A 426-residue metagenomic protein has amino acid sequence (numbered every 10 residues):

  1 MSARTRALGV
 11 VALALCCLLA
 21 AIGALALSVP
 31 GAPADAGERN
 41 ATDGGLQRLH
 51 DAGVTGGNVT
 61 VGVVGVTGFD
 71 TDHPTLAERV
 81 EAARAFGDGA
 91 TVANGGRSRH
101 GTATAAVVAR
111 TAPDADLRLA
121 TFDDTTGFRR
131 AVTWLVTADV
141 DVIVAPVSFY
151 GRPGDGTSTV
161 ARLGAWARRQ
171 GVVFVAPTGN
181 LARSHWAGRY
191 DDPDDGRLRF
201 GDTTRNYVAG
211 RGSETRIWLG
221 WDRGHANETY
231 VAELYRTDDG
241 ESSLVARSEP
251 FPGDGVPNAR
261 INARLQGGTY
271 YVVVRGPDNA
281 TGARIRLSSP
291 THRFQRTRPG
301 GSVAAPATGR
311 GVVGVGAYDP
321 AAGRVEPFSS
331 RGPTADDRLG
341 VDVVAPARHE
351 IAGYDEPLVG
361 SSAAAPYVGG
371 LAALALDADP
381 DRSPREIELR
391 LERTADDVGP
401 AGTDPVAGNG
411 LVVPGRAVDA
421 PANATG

Functional and structural regions predicted by a protein language model:
M1-A41, V108, G426: Secretory targeting signatures
L27-V63, G87-T91, A165, T204-E214 (+4 more regions): N-terminal domain-start motif of subtilase-like serine proteases
D35-D43, V140-V144, S158, V172 (+2 more regions): C-terminal subdomain of the subtilisin-like protease fold in secreted/lumenal serine endopeptidases
G44-G89, G179, R216-I217, R310 (+2 more regions): Acidic-leg catalytic submotif of subtilisin-like serine proteases
V59-L119, P306, E356-A378: Active-site alpha-helical elements of protease catalytic centers
G65, Q170, H185-R260, R264-Y270 (+2 more regions): Extracellular S/T/G-rich loop segment that most often corresponds to the catalytic His/Ser-adjacent loop
G87-R152, Y230-E233, G316, P357 (+2 more regions): Subtilisin-like peptidase catalytic core
A115-T121, L135-D155, P177-T178, R216-G220 (+6 more regions): Short acidic, glycine-rich surface-loop motifs adjacent to enzyme active sites
